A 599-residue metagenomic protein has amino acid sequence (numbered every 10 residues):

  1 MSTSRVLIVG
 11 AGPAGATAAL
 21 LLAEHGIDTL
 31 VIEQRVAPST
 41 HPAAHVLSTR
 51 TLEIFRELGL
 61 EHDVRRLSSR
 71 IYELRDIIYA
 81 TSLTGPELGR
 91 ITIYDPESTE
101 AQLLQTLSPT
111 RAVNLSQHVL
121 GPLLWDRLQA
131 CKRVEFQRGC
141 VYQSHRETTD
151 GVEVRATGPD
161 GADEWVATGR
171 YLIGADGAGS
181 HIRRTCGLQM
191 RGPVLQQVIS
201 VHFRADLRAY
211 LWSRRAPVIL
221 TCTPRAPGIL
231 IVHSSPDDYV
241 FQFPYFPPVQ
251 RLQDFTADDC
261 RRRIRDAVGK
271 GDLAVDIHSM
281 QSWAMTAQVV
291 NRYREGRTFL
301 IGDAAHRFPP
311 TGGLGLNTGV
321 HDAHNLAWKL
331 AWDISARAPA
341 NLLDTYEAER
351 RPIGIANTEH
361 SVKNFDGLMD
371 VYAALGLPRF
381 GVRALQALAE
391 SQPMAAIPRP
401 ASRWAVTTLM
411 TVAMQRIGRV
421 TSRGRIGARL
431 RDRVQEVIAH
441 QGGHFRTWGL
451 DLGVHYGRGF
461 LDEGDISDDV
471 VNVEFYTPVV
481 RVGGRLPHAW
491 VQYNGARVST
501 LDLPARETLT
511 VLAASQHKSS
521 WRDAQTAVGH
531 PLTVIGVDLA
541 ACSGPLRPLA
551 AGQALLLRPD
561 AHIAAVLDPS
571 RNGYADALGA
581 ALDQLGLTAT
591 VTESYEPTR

Functional and structural regions predicted by a protein language model:
S2-A14: Beta1/beta-strand and adjacent pyrophosphate-binding region of the FAD-binding site in flavoprotein oxidoreductases
A11-A19, L124, G174, I277-K363 (+6 more regions): Conserved mid-domain beta->alpha element of the FAD-binding
A23-A43: Glycine-rich FAD pyrophosphate-binding loop
A43, S48-R127, C222: Active-site-adjacent segment of FAD-dependent monooxygenases/related oxidoreductases
V64, D126, Y171, A175-M285: Conserved FAD-binding catalytic core of PHBH/FMO-like flavoproteins
R138-V152: A conserved short coil-to-beta-strand element within the FAD-binding core of flavoproteins
G161-Y171: Core beta-strand elements of the Rossmann-like FAD/NAD(P) dinucleotide-binding domain in flavoenzyme oxidoreductases
W332-R481, A505, T526, G552 (+1 more regions): C-terminal helical "tail/cap" subdomain of flavin- and related membrane-associated enzymes
